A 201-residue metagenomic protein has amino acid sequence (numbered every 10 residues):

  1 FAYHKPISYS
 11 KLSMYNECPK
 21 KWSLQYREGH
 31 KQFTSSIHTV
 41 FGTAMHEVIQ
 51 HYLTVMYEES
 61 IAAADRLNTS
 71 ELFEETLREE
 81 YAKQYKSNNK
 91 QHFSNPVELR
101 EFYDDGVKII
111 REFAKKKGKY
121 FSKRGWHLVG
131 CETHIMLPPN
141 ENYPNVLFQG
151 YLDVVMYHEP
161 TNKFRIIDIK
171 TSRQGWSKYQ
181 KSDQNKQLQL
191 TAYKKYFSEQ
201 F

Functional and structural regions predicted by a protein language model:
F1, H30, A62-A63: Domain-scale selection of a single, long terminal region that carries the protein's primary operational module
Y3-E17, F148-Y157: An acidic intrinsically disordered interaction segment
I7, V40-A44, E101, D105 (+3 more regions): Generic recognition of stable, solvent-exposed alpha-helical segments in well-folded globular domains
S10, K31-T39, P96, Y179-Q184: Short, charged/polar micro-motifs that form catalytic or ligand-binding hotspots
L12-S13, E17-E58, Y103, V107 (+1 more regions): Nuclease catalytic cores
P19-Q32, N88-N89, I166, S172-W176: Short amphipathic alpha-helical segments and their helix-coil junctions
V48-T133, P138: A non-catalytic, helix-rich entry segment at domain boundaries
W126-F201: Mg2+/Mn2+-dependent nuclease catalytic core
